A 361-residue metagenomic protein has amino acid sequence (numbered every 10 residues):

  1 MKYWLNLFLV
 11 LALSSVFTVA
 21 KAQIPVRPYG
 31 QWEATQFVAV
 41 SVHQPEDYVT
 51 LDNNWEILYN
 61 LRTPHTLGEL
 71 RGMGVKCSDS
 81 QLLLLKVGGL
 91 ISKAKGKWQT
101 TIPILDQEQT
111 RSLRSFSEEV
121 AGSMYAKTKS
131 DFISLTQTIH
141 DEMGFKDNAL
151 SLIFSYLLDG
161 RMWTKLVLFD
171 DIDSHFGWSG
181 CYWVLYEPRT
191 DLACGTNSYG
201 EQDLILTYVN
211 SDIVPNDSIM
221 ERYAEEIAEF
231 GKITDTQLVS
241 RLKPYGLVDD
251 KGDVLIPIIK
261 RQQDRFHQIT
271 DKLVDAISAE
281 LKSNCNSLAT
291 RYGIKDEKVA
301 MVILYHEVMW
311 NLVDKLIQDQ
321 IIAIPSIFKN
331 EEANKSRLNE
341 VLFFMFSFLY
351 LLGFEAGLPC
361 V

Functional and structural regions predicted by a protein language model:
M1-Q23: Bacterial Sec-dependent N-terminal signal peptides
A22-V42: N-terminal leader segment of winged-helix/HTH proteins
H43-E69, M73-V75, G160, D173-Q237 (+1 more regions): Short amphipathic alpha-helical interface segments
G72-K93, F230-Y245: Short amphipathic alpha-helical interaction segments
K95-Q99, P103-L105, D250-L255: Short, Lys/Arg-rich nucleic-acid/phosphate-binding segment
I102-Q137, K260-R291: Short, amphipathic alpha-helical interaction segments positioned at domain boundaries
R114-V214: Extended alpha-helical scaffolding regions
D217, E221-V361: Long, contiguous all-alpha helical interaction modules
